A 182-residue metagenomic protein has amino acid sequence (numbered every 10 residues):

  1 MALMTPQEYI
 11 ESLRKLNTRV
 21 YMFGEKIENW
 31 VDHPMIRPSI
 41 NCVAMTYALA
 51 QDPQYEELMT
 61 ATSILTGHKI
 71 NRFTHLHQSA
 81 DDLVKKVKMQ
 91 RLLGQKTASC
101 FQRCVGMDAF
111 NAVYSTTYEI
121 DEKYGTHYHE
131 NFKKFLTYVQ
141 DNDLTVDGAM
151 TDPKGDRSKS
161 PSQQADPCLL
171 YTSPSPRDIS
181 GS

Functional and structural regions predicted by a protein language model:
A2-A44: N-terminal-proximal low-complexity accessory segments that begin disordered and transition into the first
F23, T66, S180: Short glycine-rich loop/turn motifs that provide flexible caps or phosphate-binding loops at active sites
P34, I40-C42, A48, S160 (+1 more regions): Alpha-helix boundary/interfacial micro-motifs
C42-T60: Short, solvent-exposed cationic patches
T60-S173: Glycine-rich flavin
Y171-S182: Single conserved hydrophobic/aromatic residue that forms the stacking wall/gate of nucleotide- or nucleobase-binding
